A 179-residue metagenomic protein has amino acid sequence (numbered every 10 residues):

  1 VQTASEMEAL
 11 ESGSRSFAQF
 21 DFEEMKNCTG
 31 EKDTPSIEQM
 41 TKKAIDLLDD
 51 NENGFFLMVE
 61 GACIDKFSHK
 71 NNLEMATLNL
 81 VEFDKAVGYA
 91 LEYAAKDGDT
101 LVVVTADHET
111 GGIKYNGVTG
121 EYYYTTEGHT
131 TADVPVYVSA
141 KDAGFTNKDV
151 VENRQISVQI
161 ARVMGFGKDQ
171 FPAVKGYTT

Functional and structural regions predicted by a protein language model:
V1-T179: A post-motif C-terminal structural segment
